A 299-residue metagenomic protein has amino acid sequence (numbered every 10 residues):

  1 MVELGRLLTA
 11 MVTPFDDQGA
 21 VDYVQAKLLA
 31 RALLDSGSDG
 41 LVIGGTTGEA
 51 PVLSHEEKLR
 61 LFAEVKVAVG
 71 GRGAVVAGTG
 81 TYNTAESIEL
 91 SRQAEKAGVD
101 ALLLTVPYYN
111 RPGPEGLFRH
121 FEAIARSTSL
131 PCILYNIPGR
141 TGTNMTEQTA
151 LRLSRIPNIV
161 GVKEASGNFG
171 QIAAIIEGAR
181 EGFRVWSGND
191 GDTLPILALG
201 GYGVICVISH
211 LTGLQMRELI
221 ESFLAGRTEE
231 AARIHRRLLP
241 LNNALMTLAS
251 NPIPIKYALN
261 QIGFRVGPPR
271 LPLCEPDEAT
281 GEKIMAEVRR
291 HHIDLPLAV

Functional and structural regions predicted by a protein language model:
M1-E3, A298-V299: Basic/polar N-terminal segments that are highly enriched at the extreme N-terminus, encompassing both cleavable
V2-T9, T13-N144: Active-site beta->alpha loop and helix N-cap motifs at the rims of alpha/beta catalytic domains
A26, K58, F62, S87 (+7 more regions): A general structural signal for well-ordered alpha-helical segments in protein cores
G45, V106-P107, A165-S166, N189-D190 (+2 more regions): Short secondary-structure boundary segments
A63-G70, R92-E95, A125-R126, S154 (+3 more regions): Surface-exposed amphipathic alpha-helices with a cationic face
T79-Y82, S166-G170, G188-G191, L211 (+1 more regions): Short beta->alpha linker loops
V99-A101, Y108-Y202: Ligand/cofactor pocket segment of small-molecule handling proteins
G191-V299: Structured C-terminal cap/extension of enzyme domains
